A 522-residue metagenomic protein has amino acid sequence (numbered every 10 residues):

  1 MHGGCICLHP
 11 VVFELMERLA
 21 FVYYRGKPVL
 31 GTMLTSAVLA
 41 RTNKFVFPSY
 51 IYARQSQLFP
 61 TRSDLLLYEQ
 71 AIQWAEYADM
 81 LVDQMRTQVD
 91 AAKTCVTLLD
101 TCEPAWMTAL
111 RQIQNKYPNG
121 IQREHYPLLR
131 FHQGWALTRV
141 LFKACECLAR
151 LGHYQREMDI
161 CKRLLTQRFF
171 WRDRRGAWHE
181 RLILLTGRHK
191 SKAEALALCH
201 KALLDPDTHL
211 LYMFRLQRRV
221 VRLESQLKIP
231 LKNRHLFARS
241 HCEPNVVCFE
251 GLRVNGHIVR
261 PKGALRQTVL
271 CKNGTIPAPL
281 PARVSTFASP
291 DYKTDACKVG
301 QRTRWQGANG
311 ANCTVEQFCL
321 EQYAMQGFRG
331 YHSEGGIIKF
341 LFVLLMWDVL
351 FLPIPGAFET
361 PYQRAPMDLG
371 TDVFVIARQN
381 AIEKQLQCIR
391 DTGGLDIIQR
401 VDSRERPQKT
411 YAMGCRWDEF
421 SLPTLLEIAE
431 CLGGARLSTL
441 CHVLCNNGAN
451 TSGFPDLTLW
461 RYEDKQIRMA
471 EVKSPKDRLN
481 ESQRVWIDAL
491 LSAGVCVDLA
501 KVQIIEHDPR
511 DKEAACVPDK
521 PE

Functional and structural regions predicted by a protein language model:
M1-R163, Q226-I428: N-terminal alpha-helical interaction modules that lie
W106, I113, C161, Q167-W171 (+4 more regions): Alpha-helical junction/boundary sensor with strong preference for TPR arrays
G134-F142, R172-H179, M213: Generic helix N-cap/helix-start motif at coil->alpha-helix transitions
K143, H179-R181, L185, F214 (+1 more regions): "A position-specific structural signal for the A-helix of alpha-solenoid helical repeats
Q155-D159, A193-A197, F214-Q217, V221: Conserved positions within tetratricopeptide repeat
V315, C319, L341, I382 (+4 more regions): Conserved catalytic cores of phosphodiester-cleaving nucleases, focusing on short active-site segments
A449-S452, D477-V485: Active-site-adjacent loop/helix micro-motif of nuclease/hydrolase catalytic cores
R461-R468, S492-C516: Nucleic-acid nuclease catalytic cores
